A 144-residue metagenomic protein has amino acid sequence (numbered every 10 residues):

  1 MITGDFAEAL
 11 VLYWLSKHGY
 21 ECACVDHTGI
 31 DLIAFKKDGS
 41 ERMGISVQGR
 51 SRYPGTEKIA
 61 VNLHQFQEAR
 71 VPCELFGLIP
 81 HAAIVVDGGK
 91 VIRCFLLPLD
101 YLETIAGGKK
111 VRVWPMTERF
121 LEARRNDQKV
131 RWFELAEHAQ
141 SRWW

Functional and structural regions predicted by a protein language model:
M1-T28, A34-W144: Mixed-charge (Asp/Glu-Lys/Arg
